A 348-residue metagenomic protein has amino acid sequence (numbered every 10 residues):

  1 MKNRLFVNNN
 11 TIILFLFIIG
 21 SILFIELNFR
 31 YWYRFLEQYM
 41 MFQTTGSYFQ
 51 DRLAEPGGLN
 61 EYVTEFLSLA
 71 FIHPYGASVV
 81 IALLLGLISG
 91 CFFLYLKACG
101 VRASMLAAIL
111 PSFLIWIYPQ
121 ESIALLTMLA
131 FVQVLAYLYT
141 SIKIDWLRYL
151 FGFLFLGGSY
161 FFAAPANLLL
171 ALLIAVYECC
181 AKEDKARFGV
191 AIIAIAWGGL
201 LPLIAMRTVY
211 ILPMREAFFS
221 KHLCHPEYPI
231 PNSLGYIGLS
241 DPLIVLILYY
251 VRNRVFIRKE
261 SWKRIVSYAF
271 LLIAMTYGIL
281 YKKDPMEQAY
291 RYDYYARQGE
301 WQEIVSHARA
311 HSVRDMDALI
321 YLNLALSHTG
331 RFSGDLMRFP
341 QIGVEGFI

Functional and structural regions predicted by a protein language model:
K2-F17, C99-A103: N-terminal membrane topogenic signal
I22-T44, Y48-E61, L67-S68, I72 (+10 more regions): Transmembrane catalytic cores of multi-pass membrane glycosyltransferases and polysaccharide-assembly enzymes
A82-C99, S112, Q133-L138: Transmembrane-helix motifs of polytopic, lipid-linked glycan transferases
S89-L94, Y137, E178, L201-L203 (+1 more regions): Alpha-helical transmembrane segments
A107-I115: Short helix- or helix-capping micro-motifs that position conserved polar/aromatic residues at function-defining sites
L135-L147: Membrane-interface transmembrane helices that cradle and orient dolichyl/undecaprenyl
E260-K283: Internal/C-terminal transmembrane anchor helices
G278-I348: Soluble catalytic regions of membrane-associated enzymes that act on cell-envelope and secretory-pathway components
